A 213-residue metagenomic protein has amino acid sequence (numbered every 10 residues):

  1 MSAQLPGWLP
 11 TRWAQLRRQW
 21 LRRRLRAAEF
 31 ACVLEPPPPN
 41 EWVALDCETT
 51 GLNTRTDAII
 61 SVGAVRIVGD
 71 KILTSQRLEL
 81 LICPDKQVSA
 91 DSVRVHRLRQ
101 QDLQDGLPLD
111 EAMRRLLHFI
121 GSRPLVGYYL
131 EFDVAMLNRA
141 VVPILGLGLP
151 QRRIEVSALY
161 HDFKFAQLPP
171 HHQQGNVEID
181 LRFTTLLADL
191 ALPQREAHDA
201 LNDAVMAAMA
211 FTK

Functional and structural regions predicted by a protein language model:
M1-W8, W20: Long, acidic (Asp/Glu-rich), low-complexity accessory segments flanking structured domains
T11-Q15, Q19-P150, N176-H198: Conserved non-catalytic scaffold segment of RNase H-like nuclease domains
T49-G51, A158, M206: Short, glycine/acidic-enriched loop or turn micro-motifs at the edges of active sites
L52-T54, H161, M209: Conserved protein kinase catalytic core
I154-G175: Short alpha-helix plus adjacent loop in nuclease-associated cores
D199-A210: Acidic, divalent-metal-coordinating active-site segment for phosphoryl/phosphodiester hydrolysis, typified by short
K213: Serine-hydrolase catalytic core
